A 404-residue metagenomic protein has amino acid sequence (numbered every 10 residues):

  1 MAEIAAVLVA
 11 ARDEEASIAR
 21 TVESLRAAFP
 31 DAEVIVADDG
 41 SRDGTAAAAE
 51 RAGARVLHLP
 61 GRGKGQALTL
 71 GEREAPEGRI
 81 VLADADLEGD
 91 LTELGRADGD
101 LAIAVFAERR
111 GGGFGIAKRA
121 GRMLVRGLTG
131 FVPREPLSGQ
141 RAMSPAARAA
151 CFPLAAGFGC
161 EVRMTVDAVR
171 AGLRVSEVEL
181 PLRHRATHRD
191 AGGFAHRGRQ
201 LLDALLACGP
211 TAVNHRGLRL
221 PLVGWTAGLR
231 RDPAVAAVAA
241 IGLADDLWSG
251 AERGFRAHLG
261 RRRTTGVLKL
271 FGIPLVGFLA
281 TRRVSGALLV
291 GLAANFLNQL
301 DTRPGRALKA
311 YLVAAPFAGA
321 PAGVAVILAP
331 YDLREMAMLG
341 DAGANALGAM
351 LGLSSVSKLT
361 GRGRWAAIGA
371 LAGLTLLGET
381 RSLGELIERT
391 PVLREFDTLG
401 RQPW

Functional and structural regions predicted by a protein language model:
V9-A10, D31-G40: Short beta-strand/loop segment that forms part of the nucleotide-sugar
D13-A27: Short, well-formed alpha-helical segments that are part of the catalytic scaffolds of diverse glycosyltransferases
A16-R20, D43-A52: Acidic helix N-cap motif at the loop->helix transition within catalytic regions of sugar-transfer enzymes
D38-A46, L87: A conserved acidic beta->alpha catalytic loop
P60-E74, D90-F158, R185-A191, A195: Acceptor/aglycone-binding surface of glycosyltransferases and processive sugar-polymer synthases
I80: Short aromatic/hydrophobic "clamp" motif used to bind/position activated sugar donors
P153-G217: Hydrophobic helical membrane-anchoring modules
T211-E385: "…together with the soluble PPM/PP2C metallo-phosphatase catalytic core" -> "…together with the soluble PPM/PP2C
